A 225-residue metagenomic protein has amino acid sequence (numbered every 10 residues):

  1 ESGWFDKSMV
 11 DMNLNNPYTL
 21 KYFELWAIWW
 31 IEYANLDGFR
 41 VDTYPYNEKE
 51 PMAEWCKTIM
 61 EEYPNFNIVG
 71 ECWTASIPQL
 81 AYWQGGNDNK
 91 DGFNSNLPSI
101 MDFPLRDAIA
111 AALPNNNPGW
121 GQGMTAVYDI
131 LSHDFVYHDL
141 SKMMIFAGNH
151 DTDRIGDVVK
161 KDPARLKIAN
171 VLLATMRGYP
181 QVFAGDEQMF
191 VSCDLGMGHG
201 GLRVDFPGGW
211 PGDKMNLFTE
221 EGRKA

Functional and structural regions predicted by a protein language model:
E1-N13, R203-G209: Aromatic- and acidic-residue-enriched carbohydrate-binding clefts of CAZyme catalytic domains
L14-W26: Alpha-helical scaffold elements lining the catalytic groove of polysaccharide deacetylases
W26-I28, E32-D37, T43-H138, M143 (+3 more regions): Active-site-proximal helices and loops of the catalytic beta/alpha 8
A147-R154: Active-site neighborhood of divalent metal-dependent phosphoester/pyrophosphate hydrolases
G156-V159: Short, solvent-exposed helix-loop connector elements
